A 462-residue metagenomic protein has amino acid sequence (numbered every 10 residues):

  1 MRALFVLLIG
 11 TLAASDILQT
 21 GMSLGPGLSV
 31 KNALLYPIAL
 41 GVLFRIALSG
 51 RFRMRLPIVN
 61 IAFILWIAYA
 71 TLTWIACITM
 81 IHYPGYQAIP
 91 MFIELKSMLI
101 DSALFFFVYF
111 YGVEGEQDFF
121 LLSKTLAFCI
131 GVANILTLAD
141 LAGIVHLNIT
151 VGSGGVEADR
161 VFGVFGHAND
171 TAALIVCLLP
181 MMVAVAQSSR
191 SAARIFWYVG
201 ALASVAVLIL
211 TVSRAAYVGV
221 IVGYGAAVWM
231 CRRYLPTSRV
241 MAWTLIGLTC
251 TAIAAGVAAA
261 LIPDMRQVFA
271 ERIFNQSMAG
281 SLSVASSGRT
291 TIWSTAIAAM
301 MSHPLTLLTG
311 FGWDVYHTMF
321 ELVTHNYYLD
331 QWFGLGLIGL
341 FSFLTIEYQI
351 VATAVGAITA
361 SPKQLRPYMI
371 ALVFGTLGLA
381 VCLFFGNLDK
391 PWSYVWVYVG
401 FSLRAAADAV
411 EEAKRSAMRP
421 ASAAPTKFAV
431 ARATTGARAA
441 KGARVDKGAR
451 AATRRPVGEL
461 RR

Functional and structural regions predicted by a protein language model:
M1, A254, T359-I370, V399-R462: A juxtamembrane structural motif centered on a specific transmembrane helix
M1-R51, T71-T79, L379: N-terminal signal-anchor transmembrane segment
L4-L12, I130, F333, A354-G386 (+1 more regions): Loop-to-helix entry and N-terminal half of a specific, functionally important transmembrane alpha helix in multi-pass
I9-T11, L40, P180, A371-C382 (+1 more regions): Transmembrane alpha-helices of multi-pass inner-membrane enzymes
S29-I38, I61-T71, Y83-Y111, L121 (+1 more regions): Aromatic-anchored transmembrane helix interface
A103-F105, F120-G152, G163-R233, T345-G356 (+2 more regions): Alpha-helical transmembrane segments of multi-pass inner-membrane proteins
L141-I144, L210, C231-G280, S294-L305 (+1 more regions): A membrane-periplasm/extracellular boundary helix in multi-pass inner-membrane enzymes that assemble envelope glycans
L147-V151, M278-I338, A354-A360: Long extracytoplasmic/lumenal interhelical loops at the membrane interface of multi-pass membrane proteins
